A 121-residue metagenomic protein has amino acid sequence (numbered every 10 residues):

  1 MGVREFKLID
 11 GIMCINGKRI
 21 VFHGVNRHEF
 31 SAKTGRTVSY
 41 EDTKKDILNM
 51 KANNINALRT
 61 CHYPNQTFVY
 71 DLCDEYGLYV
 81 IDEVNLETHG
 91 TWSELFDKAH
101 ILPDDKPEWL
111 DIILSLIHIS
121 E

Functional and structural regions predicted by a protein language model:
G2-R4: Short beta-strand edge segments in extracellular beta-sheet folds
F6-S120: Active-site mouth of glycoside hydrolases
